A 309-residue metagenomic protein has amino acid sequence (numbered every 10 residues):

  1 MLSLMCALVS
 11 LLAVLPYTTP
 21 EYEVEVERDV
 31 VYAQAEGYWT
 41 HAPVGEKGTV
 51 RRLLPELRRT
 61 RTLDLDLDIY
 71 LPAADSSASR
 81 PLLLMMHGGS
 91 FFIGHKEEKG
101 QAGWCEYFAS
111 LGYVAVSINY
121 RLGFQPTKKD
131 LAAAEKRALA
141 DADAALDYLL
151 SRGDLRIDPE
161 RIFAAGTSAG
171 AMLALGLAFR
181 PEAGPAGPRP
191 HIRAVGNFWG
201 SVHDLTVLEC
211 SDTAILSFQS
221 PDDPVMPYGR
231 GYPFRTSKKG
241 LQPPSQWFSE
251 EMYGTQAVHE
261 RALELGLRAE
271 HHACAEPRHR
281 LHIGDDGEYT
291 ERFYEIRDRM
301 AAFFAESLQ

Functional and structural regions predicted by a protein language model:
V14-A78: N-terminal cap/lid segment of alpha/beta-hydrolase-fold proteins
A78-S90: Short beta-strand element of the alpha/beta-hydrolase
G89, V114, N119-P126, A275-P277: Short beta-to-alpha linker loops that shape the active-site pocket of alpha/beta-hydrolase fold enzymes
F92, A144-D212: Primarily recognizes the serine-hydrolase "nucleophile elbow" in alpha/beta-hydrolase and SGNH/GDSL folds
E97-S117: Short amphipathic alpha-helix adjacent to the substrate-entry channel of hydrolases
R121-L146, L150-R156: Catalytic nucleophile-loop/oxyanion-hole region of alpha/beta-hydrolase and closely related hydrolase-like folds
A186-L265: The feature captures the conserved acid-bearing segment of alpha/beta-hydrolase catalytic domains
M252-Q309: C-terminal catalytic histidine-bearing segment of alpha/beta-hydrolase fold enzymes
